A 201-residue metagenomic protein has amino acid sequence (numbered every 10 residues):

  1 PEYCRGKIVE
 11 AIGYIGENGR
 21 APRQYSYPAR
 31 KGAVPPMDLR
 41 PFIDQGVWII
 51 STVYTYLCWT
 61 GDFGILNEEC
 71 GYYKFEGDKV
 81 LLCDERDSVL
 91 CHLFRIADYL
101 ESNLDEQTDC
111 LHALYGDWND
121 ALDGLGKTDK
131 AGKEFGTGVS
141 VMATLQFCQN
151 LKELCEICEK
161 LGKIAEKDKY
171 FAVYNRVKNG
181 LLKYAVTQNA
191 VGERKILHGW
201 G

Functional and structural regions predicted by a protein language model:
P1-C110, S140-T144, C148: Aromatic-rich carbohydrate-recognition surfaces in CAZymes
N18, P22, F63, Y115 (+2 more regions): Generic secondary-structure boundary/loop-capping signal
P22-R23, Q146-G201: Catalytic cores of carbohydrate-active enzymes
A33-P36, L114-V141: Active-site-adjacent structural elements in folded domains
M37, D84, S88, F135 (+2 more regions): A structural signal for alpha-helical segments
